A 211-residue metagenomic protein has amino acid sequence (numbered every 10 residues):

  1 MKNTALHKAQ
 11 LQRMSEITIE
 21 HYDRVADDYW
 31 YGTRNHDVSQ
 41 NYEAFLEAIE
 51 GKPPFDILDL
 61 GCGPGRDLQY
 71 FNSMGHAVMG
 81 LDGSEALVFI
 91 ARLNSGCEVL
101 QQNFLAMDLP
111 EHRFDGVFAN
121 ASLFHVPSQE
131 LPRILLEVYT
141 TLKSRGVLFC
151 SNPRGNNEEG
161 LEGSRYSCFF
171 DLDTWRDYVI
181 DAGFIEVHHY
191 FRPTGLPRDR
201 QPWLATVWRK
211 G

Functional and structural regions predicted by a protein language model:
K2-K52: Conserved class I S-adenosyl-L-methionine
L58, P64-A106: Class I SAM-dependent methyltransferase SAM/SAH-binding core
L105-V117: A short acidic, Gly/Pro-enriched loop at the edge of an enzyme's catalytic core that lines a small-molecule cofactor
P132-S144: A short glycine-rich, Lys/Arg-flanked "PGG" loop and its adjoining helix->strand segment in the class I
R145-N152: Conserved beta-strand signature within the Rossmann-like core of class I S-adenosyl-L-methionine
E158-T174: Acceptor-substrate binding/catalytic loop of class I
F184-G195: Conserved S-adenosyl-L-methionine
G195-G211: Core SAM-dependent methyltransferase catalytic element
